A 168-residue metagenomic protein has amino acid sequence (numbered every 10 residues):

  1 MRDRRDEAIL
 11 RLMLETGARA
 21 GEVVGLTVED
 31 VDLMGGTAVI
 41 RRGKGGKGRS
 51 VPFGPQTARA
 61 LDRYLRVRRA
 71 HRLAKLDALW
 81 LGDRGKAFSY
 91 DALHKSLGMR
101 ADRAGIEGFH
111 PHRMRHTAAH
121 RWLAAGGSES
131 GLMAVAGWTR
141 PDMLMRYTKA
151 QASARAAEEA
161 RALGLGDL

Functional and structural regions predicted by a protein language model:
M1-L168: Conserved catalytic core of the tyrosine transesterase superfamily
